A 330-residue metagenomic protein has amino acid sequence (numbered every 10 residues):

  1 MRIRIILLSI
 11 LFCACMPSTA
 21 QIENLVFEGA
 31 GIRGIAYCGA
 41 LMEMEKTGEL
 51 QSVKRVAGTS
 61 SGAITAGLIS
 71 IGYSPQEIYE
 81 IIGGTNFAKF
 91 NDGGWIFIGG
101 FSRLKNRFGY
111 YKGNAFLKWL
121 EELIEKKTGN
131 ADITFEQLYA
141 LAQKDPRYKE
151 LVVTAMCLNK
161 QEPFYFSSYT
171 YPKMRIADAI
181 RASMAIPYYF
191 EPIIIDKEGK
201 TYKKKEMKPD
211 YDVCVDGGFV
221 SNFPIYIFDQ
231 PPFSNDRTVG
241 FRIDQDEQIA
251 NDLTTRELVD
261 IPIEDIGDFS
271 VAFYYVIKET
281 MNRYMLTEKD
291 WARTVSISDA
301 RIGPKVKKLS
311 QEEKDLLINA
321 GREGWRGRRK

Functional and structural regions predicted by a protein language model:
I3-M16: Sec-dependent N-terminal signal peptides
T19-V56, L68-K330: Patatin-like phospholipase
G58, G62: Gly/Ala-rich beta-loop-alpha elbow adjacent to hydrolase catalytic centers
T65: Catalytic DNA-binding helix-loop module of base-excision-repair DNA glycosylases/AP lyases
